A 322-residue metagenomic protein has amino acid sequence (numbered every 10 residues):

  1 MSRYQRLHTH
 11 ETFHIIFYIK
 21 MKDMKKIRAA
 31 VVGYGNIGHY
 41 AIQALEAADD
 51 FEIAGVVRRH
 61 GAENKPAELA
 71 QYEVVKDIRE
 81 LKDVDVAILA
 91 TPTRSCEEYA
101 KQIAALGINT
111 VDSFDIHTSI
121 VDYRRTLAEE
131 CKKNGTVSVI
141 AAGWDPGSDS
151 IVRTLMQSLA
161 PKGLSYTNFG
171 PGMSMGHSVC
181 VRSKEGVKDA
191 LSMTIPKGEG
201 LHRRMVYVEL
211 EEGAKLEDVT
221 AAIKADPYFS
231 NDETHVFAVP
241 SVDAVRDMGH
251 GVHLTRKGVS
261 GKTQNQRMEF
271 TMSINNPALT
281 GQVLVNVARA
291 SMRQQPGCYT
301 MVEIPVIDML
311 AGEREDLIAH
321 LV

Functional and structural regions predicted by a protein language model:
Y4-L106: N-terminal glycine-/serine-/threonine-rich beta1-alpha1-beta2 phosphate-ribose binding loop of Rossmann-like
R28, H39-Y40, A47-I78, G172-A290 (+1 more regions): C-terminal substrate-binding/catalytic lobe of Rossmann-fold NAD(P)-dependent oxidoreductases
G35-I37, H117-I120, A141-D149, P171-M175: Gly/Ser/Thr-rich loops at beta-strand to alpha-helix junctions that form or flank small-molecule/cofactor-binding
D112, S138-A142, N168, L191-S192: General beta-strand structural signal in soluble alpha/beta enzymes
D115-V137: Rossmann-fold NAD(P)-binding glycine/threonine-rich loop
G135-L159, L284: Short alpha-helices
S148-N168, G176-C180, K184: Rossmann-like NAD(P)H-binding beta-loop-alpha module
S291-V322: C-terminal helix-rich "cap/oligomerization" subdomain common to oxidoreductases
